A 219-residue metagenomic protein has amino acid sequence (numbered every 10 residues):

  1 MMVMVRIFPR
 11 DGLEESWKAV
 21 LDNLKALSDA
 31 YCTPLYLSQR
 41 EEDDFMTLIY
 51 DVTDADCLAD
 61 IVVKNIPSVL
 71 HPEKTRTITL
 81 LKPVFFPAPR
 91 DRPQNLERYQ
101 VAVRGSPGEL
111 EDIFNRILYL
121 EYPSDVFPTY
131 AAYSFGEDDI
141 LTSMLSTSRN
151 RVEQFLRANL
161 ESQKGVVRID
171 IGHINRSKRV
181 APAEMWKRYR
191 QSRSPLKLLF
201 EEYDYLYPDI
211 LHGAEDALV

Functional and structural regions predicted by a protein language model:
M1-V219: A compositional/biophysical signature of low hydrophobicity enriched in polar/charged and small residues
